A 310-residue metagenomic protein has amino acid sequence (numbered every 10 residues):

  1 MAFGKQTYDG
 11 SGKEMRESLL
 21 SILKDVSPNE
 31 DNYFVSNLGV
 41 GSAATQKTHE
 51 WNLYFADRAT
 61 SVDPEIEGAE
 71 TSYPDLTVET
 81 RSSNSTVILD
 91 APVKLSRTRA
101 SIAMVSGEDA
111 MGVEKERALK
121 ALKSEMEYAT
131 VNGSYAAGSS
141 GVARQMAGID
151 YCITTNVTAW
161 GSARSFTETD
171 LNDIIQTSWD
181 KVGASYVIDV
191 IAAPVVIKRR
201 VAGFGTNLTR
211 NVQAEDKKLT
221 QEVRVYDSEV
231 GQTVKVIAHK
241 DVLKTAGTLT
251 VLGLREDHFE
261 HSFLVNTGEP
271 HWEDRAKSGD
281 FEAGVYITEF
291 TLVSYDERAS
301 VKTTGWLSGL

Functional and structural regions predicted by a protein language model:
M1-L310: Flexible, glycine/threonine- and acidic-rich loop/arm segments that mediate assembly and lattice contacts in viral
